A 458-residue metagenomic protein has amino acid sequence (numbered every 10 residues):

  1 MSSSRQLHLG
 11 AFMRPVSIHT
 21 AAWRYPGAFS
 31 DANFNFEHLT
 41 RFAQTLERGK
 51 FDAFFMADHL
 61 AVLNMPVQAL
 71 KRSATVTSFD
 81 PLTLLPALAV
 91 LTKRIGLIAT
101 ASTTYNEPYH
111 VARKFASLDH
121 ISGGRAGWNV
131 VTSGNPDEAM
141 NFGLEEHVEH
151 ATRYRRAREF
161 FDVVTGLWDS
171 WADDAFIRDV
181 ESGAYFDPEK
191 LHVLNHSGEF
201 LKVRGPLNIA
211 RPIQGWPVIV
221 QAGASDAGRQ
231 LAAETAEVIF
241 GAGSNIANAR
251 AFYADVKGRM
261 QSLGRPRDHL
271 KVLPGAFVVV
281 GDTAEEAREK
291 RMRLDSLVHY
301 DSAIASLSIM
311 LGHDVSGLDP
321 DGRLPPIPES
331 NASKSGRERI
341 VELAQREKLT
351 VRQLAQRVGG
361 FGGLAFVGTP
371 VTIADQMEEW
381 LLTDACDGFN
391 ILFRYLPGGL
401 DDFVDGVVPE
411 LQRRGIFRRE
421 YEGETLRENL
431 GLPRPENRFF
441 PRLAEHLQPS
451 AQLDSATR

Functional and structural regions predicted by a protein language model:
M1-L91, Q214-P217, E342, R442-R458: N-terminal beta1-alpha1-beta2 module of alpha/beta enzyme domains
S2-I18, A151-Q214, A247-A251, G258-L381 (+1 more regions): An alpha-helical appendage that flanks or caps ligand/catalytic pockets
S2-S4, E47-R48, L85-K93, D119-R125 (+2 more regions): Acidic (Asp/Glu)-rich catalytic clusters
L7-A11, F54-M56, I95-A101, A126-V130 (+4 more regions): Hydrophobic faces of well-ordered beta-strands that scaffold small-molecule active sites in alpha/beta enzyme cores
L9, L46, K50, L88 (+9 more regions): Conserved, mostly hydrophobic/aromatic
G10-M13, A28-E37, A74, L84-L97 (+1 more regions): Hydrophobic, small-residue-rich alpha-helical packing segments that form membrane-like cores
N33-L46, Q221-L231, T369-L382: Short, acidic/polar
A69-L97, Q261-L263, L400-R419: Alpha-helix-loop-beta-strand connector modules within alpha/beta enzyme cores
